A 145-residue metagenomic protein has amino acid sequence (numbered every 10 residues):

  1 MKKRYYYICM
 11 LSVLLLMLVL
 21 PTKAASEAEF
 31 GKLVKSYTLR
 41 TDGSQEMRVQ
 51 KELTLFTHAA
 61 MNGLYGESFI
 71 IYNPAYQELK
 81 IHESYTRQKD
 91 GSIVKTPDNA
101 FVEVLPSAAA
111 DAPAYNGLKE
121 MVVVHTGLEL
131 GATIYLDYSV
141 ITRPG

Functional and structural regions predicted by a protein language model:
M1-M10: Bacterial N-terminal signal peptides that target proteins for export
C9-V19: Bacterial N-terminal signal peptides
K23-G145: Beta-strand-rich, non-transmembrane domain signature
